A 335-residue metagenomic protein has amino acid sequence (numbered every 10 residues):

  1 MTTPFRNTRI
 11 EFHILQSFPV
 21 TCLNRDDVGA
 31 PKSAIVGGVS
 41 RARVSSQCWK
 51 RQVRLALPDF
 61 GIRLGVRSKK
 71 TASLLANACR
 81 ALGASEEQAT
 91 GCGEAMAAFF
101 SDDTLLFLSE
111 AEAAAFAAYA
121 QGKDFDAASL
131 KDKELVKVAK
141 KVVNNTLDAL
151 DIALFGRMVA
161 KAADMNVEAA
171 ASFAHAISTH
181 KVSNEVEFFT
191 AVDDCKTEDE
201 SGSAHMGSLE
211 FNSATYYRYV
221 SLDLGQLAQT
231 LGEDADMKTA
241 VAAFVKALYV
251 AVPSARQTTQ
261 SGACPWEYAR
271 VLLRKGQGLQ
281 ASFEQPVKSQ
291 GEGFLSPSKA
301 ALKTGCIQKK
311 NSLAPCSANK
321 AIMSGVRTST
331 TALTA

Functional and structural regions predicted by a protein language model:
M1-R43, Q47-A335: Basic polyanion-binding and macromolecular-assembly surfaces
